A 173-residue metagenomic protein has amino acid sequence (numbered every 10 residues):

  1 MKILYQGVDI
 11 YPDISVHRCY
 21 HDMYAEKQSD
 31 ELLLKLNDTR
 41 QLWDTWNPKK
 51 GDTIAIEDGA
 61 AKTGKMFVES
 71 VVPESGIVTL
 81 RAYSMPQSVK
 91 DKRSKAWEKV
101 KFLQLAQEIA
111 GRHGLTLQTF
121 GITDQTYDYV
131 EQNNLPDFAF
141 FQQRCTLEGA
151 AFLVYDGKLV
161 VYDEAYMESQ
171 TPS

Functional and structural regions predicted by a protein language model:
M1-V89: Assembly/oligomerization scaffold segments
Q6, Q28, Q41, Q87 (+6 more regions): Residue-identity detector for glutamine
L34, K95-L117, Q132-D156: Amphipathic, non-transmembrane alpha-helical segments in extracytoplasmic/periplasmic proteins
P48-D52, K95-V100, S173: Short intrinsically disordered coil segments
F67-V71, F120-Q125: Amphipathic repeat-derived elements
L80-M85, G114-F120: Short amphipathic alpha-helical segments, especially helix-boundary/capping motifs
M85, G121-S173: Short beta-strand-centered interaction patches in the first periplasmic/extracellular domains of large envelope
D91-S94, G121: Short acidic, glycine/proline-rich loop/turn micro-motifs
